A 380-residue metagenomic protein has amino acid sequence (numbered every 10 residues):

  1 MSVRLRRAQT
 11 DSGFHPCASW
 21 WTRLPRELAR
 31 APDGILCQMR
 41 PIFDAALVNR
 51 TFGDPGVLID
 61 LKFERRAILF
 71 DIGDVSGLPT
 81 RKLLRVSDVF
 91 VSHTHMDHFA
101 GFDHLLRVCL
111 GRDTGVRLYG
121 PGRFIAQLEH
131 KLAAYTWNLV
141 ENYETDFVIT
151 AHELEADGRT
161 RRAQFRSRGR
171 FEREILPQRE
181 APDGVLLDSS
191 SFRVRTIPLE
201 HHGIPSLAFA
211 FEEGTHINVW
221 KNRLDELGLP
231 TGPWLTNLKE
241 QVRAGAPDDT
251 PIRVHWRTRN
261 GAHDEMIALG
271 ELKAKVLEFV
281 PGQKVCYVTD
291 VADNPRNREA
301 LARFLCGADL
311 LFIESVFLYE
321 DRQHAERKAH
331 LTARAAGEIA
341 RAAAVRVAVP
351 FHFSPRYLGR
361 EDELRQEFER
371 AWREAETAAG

Functional and structural regions predicted by a protein language model:
R4-R7, P16-S19: Short, low-complexity, charge-dense intrinsically disordered segments
W20-T22, P32-L83, D88, G115 (+3 more regions): Conserved beta-strand hairpin/beta-sheet module of binuclear metal-dependent hydrolase folds, prominently
F70-I72, D88-D97, P121, Y287-A292 (+2 more regions): Active-site neighborhood of phospho(di)ester-bond hydrolases with catalytic His/Asp-centered motifs
D74-G120: Active-site metal-binding motif and surrounding structural segment of the metallo-beta-lactamase
H104-V108, T136, L358-E367: Metal-dependent catalytic neighborhoods of phosphoester/phosphodiester hydrolases
V116-R123, H152, F312-I313: Short internal beta-strands
T136-E155: A glycine-rich helix N-cap at a beta->alpha junction
E174-P350, D362-Q366, R370, E374: Metal-dependent phosphodiesterase/nuclease catalytic metal-binding core
